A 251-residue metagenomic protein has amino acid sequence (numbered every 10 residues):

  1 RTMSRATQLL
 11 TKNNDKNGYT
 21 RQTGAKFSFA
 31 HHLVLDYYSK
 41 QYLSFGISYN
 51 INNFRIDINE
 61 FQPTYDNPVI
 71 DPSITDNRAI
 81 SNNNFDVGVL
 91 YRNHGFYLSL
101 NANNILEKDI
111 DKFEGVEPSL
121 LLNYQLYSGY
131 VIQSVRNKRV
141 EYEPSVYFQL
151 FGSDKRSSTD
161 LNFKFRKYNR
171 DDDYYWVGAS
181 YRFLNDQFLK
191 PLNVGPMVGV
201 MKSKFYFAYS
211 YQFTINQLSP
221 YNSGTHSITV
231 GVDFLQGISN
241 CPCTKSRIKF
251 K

Functional and structural regions predicted by a protein language model:
R1-K251: Subset of outer-membrane beta-barrel
